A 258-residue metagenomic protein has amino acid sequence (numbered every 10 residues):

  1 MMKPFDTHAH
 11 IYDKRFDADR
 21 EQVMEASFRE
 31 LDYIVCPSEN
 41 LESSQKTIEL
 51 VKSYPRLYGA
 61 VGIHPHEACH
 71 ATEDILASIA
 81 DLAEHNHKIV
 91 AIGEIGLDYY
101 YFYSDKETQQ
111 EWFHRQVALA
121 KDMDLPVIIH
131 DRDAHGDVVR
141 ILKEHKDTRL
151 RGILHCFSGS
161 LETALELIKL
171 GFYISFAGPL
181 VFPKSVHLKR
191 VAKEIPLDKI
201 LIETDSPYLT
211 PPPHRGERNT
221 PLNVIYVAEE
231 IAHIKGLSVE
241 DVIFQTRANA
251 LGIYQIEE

Functional and structural regions predicted by a protein language model:
M1-E258: Mid-domain alpha/beta scaffold segments of enzyme catalytic cores
